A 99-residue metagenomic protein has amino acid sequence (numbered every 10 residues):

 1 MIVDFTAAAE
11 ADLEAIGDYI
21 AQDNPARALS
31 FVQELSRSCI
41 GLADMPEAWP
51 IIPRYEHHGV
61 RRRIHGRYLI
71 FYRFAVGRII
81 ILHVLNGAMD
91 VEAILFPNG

Functional and structural regions predicted by a protein language model:
M1-E34: Arg/Lys-rich, positively charged N-terminal/basic patches that mediate binding to nucleic acids
G17, S36-A43: Structural signal for well-ordered, non-membrane alpha-helices
G17-I20, P46, H83-L85, L95: Short, flexible helix/strand-to-coil boundary loops that buttress conserved ligand/catalytic motifs in alpha/beta
P25, I40, D44-E47, Y68 (+1 more regions): Generic structural signal for secondary-structure transition and capping sites
L29-S30, P50-P53, A93: Short, hydrophobic secondary-structure boundary micro-motifs
R37, E47-R78: Basic/aromatic recognition patch in beta-strand/loop cores that engages polyanionic ligands
R73-G99: Enriched for short, Lys/Arg-rich terminal
